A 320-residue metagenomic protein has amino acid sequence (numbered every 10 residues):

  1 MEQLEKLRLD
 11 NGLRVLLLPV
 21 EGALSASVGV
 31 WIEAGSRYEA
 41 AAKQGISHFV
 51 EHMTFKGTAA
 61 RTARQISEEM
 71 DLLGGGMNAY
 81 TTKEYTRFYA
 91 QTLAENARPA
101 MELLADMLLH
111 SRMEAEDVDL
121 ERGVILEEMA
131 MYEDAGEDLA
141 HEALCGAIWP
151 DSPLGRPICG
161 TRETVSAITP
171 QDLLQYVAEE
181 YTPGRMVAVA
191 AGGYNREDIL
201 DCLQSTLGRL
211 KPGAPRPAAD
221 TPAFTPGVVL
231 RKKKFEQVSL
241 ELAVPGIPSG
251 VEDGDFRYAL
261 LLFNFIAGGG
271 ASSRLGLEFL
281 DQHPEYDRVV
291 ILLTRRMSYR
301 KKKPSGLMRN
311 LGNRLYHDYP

Functional and structural regions predicted by a protein language model:
Q3, R8, P19, Q65-P215 (+7 more regions): Charge-rich, well-structured scaffold segments of protease-associated domains
V20-E21, R295: Residue-level structural signal for beta-strand termini and adjacent loop
G22, S27-Q91, I266-F279: M16/MPP (pitrilysin/insulinase) zinc-metallopeptidase core fold and M16-derived inactive scaffolds
S27-V28, L200, R300-S305: A short, polar/proline- and glycine-enriched secondary-structure boundary/capping micro-motif
G29, P215-S273: His/Glu-based metal-binding/catalytic segments typifying zinc-dependent metallopeptidases
G35-Y38, R196-E197, P248-E252: Short beta-strands and strand-coil junctions in structured, solvent-facing domains, enriched
E278-P320: Catalytic loop of the DD-peptidase/beta-lactamase superfamily, centered on the K-T-G motif and neighboring
